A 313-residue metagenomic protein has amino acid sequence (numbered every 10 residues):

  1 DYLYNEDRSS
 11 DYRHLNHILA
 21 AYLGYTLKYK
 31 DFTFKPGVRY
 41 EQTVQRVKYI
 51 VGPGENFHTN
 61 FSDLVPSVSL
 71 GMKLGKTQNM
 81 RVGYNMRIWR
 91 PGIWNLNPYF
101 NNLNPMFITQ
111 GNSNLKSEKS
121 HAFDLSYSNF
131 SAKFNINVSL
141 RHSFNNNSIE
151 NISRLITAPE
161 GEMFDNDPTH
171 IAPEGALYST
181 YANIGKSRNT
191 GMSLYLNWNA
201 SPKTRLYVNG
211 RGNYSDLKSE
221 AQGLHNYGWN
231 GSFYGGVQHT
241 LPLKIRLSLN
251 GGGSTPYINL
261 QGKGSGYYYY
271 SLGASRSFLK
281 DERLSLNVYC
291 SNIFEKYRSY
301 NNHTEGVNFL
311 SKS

Functional and structural regions predicted by a protein language model:
D1, F34-V38, P66, M80-V82 (+6 more regions): Transmembrane beta-strands of outer-membrane beta-barrel proteins
L3-L15, L19, Q110-N112, K116 (+3 more regions): Outer membrane beta-barrel strand-and-loop segments of large Gram-negative receptors, especially TonB-dependent
D11-H17, E55-S62, L103, S113-K119 (+5 more regions): Replace "Gram-negative outer membrane beta-barrel proteins" with "bacterial and organellar outer membrane beta-barrel
N16-E55, F61-S67, G71, W198-Y214 (+1 more regions): Surface-exposed extracellular loop regions of Gram-negative outer-membrane beta-barrel proteins
A21-L27, V68-M72, L125-N129, L140 (+5 more regions): Residues on the lipid-exposed face of transmembrane beta-strands in outer-membrane beta-barrel proteins
L27-D31, L64, M72-K76, I88 (+7 more regions): Outer-membrane beta-barrel strand-turn architecture
V44-R46, K76-H121, H142-E174, Y257 (+1 more regions): Surface-exposed extracellular loop regions of Gram-negative outer-membrane beta-barrel proteins, predominantly
F278-S313: C-terminal beta-signal and adjacent terminal beta-strands/loops of Gram-negative outer-membrane beta-barrel proteins
